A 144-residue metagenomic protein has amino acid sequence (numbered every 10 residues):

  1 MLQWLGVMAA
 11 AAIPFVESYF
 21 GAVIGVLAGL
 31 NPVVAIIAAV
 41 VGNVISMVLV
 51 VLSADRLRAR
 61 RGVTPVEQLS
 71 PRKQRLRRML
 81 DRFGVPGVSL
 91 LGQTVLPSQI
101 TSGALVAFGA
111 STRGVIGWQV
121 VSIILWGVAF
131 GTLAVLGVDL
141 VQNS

Functional and structural regions predicted by a protein language model:
M1-M8, L27-P97, R113-G114, T132-S144: Membrane-interfacial helix-loop-helix
A11-I24, T94-A104: Transmembrane helix boundary and interhelical junction motifs in multipass membrane proteins
F15-V16, V41-L49, V121-F130: Membrane-embedded alpha-helical segments of transport systems, primarily multispan ion/solute transporters
F20-A22, S46, G84, S102 (+1 more regions): Hydrophobic side chains within alpha-helical segments
I100-I124: Hydrophobic alpha-helical transmembrane segments and immediately flanking/interface helices in integral membrane
A104-L105, F130-T132: Surface-exposed beta-strand edges and their flanking turn/coil or helix-capping segments
